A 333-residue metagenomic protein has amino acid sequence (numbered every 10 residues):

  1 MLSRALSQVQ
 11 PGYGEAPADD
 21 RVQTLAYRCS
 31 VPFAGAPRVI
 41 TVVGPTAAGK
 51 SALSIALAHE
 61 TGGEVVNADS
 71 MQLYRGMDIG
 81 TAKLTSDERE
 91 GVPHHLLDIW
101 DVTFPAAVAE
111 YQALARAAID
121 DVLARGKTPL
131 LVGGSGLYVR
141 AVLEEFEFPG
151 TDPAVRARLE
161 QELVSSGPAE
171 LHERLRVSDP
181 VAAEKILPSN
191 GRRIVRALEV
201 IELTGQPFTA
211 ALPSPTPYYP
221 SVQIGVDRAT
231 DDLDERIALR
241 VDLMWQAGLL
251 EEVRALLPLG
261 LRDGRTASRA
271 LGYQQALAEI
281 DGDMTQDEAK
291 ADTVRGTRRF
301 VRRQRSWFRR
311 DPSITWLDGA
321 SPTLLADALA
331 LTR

Functional and structural regions predicted by a protein language model:
L2-Q8, G12-Y13, D20-R333: Phosphate/pyrophosphate-binding catalytic cores of soluble transferases and nucleic-acid-acting enzymes
